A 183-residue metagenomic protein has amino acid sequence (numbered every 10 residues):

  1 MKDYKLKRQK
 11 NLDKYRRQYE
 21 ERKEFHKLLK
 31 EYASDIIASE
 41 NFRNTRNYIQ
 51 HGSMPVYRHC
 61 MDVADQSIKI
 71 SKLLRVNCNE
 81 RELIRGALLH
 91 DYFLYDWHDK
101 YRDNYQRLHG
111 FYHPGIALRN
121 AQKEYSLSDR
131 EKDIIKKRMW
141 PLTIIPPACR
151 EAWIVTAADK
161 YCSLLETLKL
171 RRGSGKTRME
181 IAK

Functional and structural regions predicted by a protein language model:
M1-K183: Metal-dependent phosphohydrolase cores
